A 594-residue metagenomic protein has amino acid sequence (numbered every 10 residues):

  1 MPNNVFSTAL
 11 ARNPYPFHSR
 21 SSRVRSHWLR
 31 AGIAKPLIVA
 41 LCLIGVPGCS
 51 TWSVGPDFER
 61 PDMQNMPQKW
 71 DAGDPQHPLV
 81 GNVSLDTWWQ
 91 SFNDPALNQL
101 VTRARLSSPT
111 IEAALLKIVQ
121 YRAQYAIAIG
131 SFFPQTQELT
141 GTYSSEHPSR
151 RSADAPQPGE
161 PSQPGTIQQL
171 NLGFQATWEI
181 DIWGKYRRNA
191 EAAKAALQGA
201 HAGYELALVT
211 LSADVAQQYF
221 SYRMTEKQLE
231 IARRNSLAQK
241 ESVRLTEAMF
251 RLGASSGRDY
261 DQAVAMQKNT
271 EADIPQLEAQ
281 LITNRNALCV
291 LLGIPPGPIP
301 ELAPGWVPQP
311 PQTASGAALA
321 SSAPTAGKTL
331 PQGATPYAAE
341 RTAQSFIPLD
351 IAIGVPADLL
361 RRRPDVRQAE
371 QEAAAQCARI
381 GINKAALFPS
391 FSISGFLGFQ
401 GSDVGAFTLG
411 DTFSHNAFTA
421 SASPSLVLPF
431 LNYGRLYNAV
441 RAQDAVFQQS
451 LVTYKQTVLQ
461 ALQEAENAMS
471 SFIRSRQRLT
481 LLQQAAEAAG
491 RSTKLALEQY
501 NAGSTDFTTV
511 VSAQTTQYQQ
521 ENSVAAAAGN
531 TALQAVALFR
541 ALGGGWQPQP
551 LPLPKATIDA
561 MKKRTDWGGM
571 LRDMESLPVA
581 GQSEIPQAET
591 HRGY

Functional and structural regions predicted by a protein language model:
M1-R30: N-terminal secretory signal peptides that target proteins for export/translocation
R30-C42: Sec-dependent N-terminal signal peptides
V46-G48: C-terminal motif of bacterial Sec signal peptides marking the signal peptidase cleavage site
S50-D214, A323, T329, F391-G395 (+5 more regions): Short flexible linkers and secondary-structure junctions
V80-F92, T142-Q175, I299-I351, G381 (+3 more regions): Small/polar, glycine/serine/threonine/aspartate-rich low-complexity segments that form flexible
E112-A113, I129-G130, I180-L208, R234 (+7 more regions): Sec/SRP-type N-terminal targeting helices
Y186, A202-V355, S471, S475 (+5 more regions): Periplasmic alpha-helical coiled-coil/stalk elements that build and connect Gram-negative outer-membrane
